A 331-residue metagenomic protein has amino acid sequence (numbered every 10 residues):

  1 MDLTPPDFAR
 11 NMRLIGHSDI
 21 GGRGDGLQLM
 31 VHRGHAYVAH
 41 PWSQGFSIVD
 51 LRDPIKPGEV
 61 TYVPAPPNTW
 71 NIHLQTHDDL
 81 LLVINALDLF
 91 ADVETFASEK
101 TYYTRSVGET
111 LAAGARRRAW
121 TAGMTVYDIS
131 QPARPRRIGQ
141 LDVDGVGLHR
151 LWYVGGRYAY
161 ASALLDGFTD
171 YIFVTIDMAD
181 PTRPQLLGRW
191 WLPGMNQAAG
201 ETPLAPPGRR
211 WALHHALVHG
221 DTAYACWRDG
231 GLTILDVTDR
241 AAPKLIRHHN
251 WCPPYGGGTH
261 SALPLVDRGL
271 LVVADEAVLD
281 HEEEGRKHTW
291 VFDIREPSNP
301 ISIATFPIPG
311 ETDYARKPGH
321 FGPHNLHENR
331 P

Functional and structural regions predicted by a protein language model:
M1-P331: Feature marking well-ordered beta-strand scaffolds used for ligand recognition
